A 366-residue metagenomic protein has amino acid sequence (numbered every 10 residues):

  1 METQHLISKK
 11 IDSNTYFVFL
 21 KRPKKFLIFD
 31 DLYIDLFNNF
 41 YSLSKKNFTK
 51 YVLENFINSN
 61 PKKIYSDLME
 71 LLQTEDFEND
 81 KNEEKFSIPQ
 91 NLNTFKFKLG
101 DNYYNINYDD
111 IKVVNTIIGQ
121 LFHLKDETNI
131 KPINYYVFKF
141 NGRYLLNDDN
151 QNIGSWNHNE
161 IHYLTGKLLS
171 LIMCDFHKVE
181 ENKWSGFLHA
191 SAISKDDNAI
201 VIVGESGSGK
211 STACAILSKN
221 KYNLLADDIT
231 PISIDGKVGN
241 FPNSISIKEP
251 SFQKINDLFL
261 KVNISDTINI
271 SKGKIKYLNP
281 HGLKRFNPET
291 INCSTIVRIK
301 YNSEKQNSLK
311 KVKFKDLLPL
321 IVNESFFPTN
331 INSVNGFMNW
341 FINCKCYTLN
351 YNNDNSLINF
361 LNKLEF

Functional and structural regions predicted by a protein language model:
M1-K24: Long, low-complexity, charged/polar intrinsically disordered regions in eukaryotic proteins
T3-Q4, S8-I11, K46, S191-E205 (+2 more regions): Glycine-rich, often acidic-flanked micro-motifs that create phosphate/phosphodiester-binding or positioning elements
K25-T94: Long, charge-rich, low-complexity alpha-helical segments
Q90-F95, L99-I117: Short Lys/Arg-enriched alpha/beta "domain-start" segment
H123, T128-V179, Y351-D354, N359-F366: Charged, amphipathic alpha-helical linker segments immediately N-terminal to NTP-binding catalytic cores
K178-K195: Pre-Walker A adenine-sensing motif
S208-K210: Conserved glycine(s) of the Walker
A213-C214: Post-Walker A alpha-helix
